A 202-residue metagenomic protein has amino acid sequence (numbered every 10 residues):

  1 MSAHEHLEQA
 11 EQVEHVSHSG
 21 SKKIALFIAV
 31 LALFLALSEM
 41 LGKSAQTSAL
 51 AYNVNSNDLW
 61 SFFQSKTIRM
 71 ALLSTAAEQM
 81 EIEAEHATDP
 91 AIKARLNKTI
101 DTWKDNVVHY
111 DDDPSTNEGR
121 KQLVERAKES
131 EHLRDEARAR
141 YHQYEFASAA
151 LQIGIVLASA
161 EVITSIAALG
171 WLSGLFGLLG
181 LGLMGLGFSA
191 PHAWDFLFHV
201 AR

Functional and structural regions predicted by a protein language model:
M1-F27: N-terminal positive-inside, membrane-proximal cytosolic segments immediately preceding the first
G20-F27, D135-A168: Transmembrane alpha-helical segments and their cytosolic interface motifs in multi-pass membrane proteins
L26-S38: Hydrophobic membrane-insertion alpha-helices, especially the h-region of bacterial N-terminal signal peptides
A32-L35, Q152, G177-G180: Alpha-helical transmembrane segments of integral membrane proteins
L35-N57: Transmembrane signal-anchor/signal-peptide helices with a preference for the extracytoplasmic
N57-H132: Long, solvent-exposed extracytoplasmic domains/loops
I155-R202: Alpha-helical transmembrane anchor segments
